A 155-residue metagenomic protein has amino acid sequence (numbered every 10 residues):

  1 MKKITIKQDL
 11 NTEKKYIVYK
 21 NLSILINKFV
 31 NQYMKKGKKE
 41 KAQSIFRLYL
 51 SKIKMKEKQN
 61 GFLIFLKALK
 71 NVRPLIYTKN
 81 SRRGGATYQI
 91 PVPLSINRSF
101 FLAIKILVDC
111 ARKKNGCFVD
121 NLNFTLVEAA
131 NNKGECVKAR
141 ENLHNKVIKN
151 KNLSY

Functional and structural regions predicted by a protein language model:
M1-K36, E40, R47-Y155: Strongly charged
